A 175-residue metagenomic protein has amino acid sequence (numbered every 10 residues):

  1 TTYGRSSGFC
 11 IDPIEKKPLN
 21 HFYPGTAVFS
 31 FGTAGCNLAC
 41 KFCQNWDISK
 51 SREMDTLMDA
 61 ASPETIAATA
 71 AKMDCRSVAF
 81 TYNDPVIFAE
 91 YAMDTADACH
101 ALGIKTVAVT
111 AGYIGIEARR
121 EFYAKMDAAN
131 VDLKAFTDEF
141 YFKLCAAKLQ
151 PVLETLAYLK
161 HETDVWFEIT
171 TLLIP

Functional and structural regions predicted by a protein language model:
T1-G32, W46-K50: N-terminal [4Fe-4S]-dependent radical SAM core
A27-F29, A39, R76: A generic secondary-structure signal marking the coil-to-beta-strand transition
G32-A34, T81: Surface-exposed loop and edge beta-strand positions of immunoglobulin-like domains
C36, C40-C43: Short cysteine clusters
C36, I48, K134-F136: Short connector loops/turns at beta-strand edges and beta->alpha or beta->beta junctions
F42, S51-M54, A89: Generic domain-boundary/flexible-linker signal
I48-D59, A101: A short alpha->loop->secondary-structure connector
A60-P175: Conserved AdoMet/S-adenosylmethionine-binding subsite of the radical SAM
